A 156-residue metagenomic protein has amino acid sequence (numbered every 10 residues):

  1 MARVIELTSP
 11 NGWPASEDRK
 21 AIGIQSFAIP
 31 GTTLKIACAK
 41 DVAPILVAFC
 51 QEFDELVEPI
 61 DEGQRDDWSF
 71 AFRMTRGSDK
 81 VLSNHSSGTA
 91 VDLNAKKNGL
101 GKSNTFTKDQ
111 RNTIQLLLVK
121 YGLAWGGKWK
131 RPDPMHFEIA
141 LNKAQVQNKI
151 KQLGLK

Functional and structural regions predicted by a protein language model:
M1-I60: Active-site acidic/histidine clusters and adjacent loop/turn architecture that either coordinate catalytic ions
Q25-A28, A71, N94, E138-A140: Residues in well-ordered beta-strands of folded domains
A28-T32, I36, R76, K97 (+1 more regions): A near-ubiquitous, low-amplitude feature marking generic local secondary-structure context
V47-T89: Active-site-adjacent loop/helix surface patches within enzyme catalytic domains that shape the substrate-binding cleft
S78-V91, A95-K156: Catalytic cores and adjacent binding grooves of peptidoglycan-active enzymes
